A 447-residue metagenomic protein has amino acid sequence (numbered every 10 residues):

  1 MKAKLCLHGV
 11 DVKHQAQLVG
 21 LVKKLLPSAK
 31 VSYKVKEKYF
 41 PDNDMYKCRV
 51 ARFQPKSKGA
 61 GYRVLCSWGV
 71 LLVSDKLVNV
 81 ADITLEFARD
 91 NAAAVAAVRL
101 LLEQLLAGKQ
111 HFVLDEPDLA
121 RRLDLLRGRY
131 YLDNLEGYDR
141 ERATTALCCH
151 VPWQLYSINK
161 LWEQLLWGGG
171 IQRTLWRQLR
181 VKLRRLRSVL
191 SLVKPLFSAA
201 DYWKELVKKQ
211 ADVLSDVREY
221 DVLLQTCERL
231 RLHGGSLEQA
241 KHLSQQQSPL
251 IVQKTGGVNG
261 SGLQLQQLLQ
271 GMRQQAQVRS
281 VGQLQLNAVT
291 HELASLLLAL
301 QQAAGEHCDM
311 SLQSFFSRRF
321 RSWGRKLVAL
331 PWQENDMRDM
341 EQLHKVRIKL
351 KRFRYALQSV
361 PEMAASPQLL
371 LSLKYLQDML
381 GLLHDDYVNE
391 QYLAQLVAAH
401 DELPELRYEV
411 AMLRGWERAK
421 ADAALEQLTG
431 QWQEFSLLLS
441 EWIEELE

Functional and structural regions predicted by a protein language model:
M1-E447: Function-determining surface determinants
